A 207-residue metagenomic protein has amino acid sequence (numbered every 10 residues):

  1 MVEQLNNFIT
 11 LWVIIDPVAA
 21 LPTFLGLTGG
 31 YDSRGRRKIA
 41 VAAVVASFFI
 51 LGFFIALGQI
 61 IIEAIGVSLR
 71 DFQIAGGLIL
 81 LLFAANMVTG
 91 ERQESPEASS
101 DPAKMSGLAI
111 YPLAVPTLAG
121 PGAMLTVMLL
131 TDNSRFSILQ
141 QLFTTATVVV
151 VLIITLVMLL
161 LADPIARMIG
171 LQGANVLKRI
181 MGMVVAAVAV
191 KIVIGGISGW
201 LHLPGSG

Functional and structural regions predicted by a protein language model:
M1-I14, G90, S95-A114: Small-residue-enriched transmembrane helix starts and helix-helix packing motifs in multi-pass inner-membrane proteins
V2-I9, E63-I74, R135-T147, H202-G207: Interfacial loop-to-helix junctions that mark the boundaries of transmembrane helices in multi-pass membrane
E3-F53: Juxtamembrane transmembrane-helix termini in multi-pass membrane transport proteins
S33-I60, S134-A166: A small-residue-rich subset of transmembrane alpha-helices
R37-E91: Membrane helix-loop-helix hairpins that form the core translocation module of multi-pass transporters
G52-L57, L113-A114, L118-L129, V185-G199: Hydrophobic alpha-helical transmembrane segments in multi-pass integral membrane proteins
I65-R70, V157, A162-L177: Membrane interface segments of multi-pass transport proteins and intramembrane proteases
I79-S100, A189-G199: Transmembrane helix exit motif
